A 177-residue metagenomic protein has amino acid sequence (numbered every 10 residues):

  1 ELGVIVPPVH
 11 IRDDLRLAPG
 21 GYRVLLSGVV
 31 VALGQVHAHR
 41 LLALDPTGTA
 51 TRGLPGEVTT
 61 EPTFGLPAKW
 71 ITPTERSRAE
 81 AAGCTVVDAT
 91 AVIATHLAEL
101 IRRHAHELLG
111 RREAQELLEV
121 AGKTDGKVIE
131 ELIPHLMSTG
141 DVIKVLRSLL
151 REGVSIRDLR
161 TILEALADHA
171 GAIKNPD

Functional and structural regions predicted by a protein language model:
E1-D177: Membrane-embedded alpha-helical signal segments
